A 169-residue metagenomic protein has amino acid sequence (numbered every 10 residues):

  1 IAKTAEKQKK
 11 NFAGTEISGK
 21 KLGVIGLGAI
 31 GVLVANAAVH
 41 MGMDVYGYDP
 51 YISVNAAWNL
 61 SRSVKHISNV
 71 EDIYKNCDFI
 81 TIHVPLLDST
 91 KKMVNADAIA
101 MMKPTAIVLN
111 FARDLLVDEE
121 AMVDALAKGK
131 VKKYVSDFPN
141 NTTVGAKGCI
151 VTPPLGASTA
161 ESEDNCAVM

Functional and structural regions predicted by a protein language model:
I1-K21, N36: Phosphate-binding beta-alpha-beta segment of Rossmann-like dinucleotide-binding domains, i.e., the NAD(P)
N11-A13, K133-Y134, F138-M169: C-terminal helix-to-coil terminal segments
L27-G28: Glycine-rich Rossmann-fold phosphate-binding loop(s) that bind the pyrophosphate of adenine dinucleotide cofactors
G31-V32: N-terminal Rossmann-fold NAD(P) dinucleotide-binding loop
A37-A38, M102: Aromatic pocket-lining residues of Rossmann-like dinucleotide-binding sites
V45-G47: Short beta-strand "acidic-cap" motif of Rossmann-like dinucleotide-binding folds
P50-T143, S158: Rossmann-like adenosine-cofactor binding region
